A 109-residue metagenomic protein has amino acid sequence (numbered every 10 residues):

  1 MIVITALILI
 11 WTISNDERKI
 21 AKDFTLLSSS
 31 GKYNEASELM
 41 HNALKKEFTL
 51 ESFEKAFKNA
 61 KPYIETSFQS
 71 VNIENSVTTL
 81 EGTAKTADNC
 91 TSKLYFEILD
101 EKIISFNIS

Functional and structural regions predicted by a protein language model:
M1-I4, S37-E38, I103-F106: Charged, low-complexity, helix/coiled-coil-prone segments
M1-L26: Short, low-complexity N-terminal intrinsically disordered segments enriched in polar/charged residues
K19, N34-E81: Short solvent-exposed beta->alpha transition segments
S70-S109: Exposed beta-sheet edge and beta->alpha loop/turn motif
